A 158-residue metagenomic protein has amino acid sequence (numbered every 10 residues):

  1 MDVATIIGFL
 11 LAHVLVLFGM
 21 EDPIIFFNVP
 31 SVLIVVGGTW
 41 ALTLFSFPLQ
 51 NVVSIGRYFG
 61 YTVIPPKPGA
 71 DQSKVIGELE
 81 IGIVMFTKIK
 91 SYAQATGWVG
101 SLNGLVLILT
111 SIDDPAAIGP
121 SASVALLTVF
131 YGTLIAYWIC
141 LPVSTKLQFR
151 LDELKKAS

Functional and structural regions predicted by a protein language model:
M1-K90, S158: Large intracellular
V14-P23, K88-E153: Helix-termination/interfacial motifs at the ends of transmembrane alpha-helices
